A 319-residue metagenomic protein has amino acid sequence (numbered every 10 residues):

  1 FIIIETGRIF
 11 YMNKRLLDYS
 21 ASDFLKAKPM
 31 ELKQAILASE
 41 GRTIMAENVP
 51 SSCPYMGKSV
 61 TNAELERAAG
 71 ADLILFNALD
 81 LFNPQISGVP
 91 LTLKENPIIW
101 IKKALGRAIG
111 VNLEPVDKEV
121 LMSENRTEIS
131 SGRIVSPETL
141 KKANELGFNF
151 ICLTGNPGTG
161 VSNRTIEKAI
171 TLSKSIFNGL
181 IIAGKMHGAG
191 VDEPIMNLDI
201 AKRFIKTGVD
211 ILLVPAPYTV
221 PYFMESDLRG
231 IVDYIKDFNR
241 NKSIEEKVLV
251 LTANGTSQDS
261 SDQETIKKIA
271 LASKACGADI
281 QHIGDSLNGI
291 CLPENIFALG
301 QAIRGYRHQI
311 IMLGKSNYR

Functional and structural regions predicted by a protein language model:
F1-Y11: Short, Lys/Arg-enriched N-terminal segments with co-localized hydrophobic residues within the first ~10-30 amino acids
Y11-V49, K94-G106, N112, S316-Y318: N-terminal amphipathic alpha-helix/helix-capping segment at the start of soluble metabolic enzymes
A38-S52, L105-N112, E124-T127, I176-G190 (+1 more regions): Short beta-strand/loop segments at the ligand-binding rim of alpha/beta enzyme cores
E47-C53, L79, N112-K118, N156-G158 (+6 more regions): Active-site beta-loop-alpha junctions enriched in small/polar residues
V49-L75, L79-N112: Non-catalytic, usually N-terminal nucleic-acid engagement modules in DNA/RNA processing proteins
S59-F82, S123-R240, E246, T265-Q281: Alpha/beta enzyme core
I86-E95, S286-M312: C-terminal helical cap(s) of enzyme catalytic domains, especially alpha/beta-barrels
K247, K267, L271, A275 (+3 more regions): Alpha/beta catalytic cores of nucleotide-metabolism and tRNA/nucleoside-modifying enzymes
